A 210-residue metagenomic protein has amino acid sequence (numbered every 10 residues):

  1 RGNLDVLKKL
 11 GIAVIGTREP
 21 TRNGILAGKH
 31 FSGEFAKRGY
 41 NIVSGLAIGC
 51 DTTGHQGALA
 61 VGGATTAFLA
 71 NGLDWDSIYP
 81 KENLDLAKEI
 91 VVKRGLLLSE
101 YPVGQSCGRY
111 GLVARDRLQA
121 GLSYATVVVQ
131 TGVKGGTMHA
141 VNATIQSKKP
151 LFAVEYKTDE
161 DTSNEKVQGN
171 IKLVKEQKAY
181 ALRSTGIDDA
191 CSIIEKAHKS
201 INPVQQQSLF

Functional and structural regions predicted by a protein language model:
R1-F210: Glycine-biased, small-residue-rich flexible motifs in mid-sequence functional cores and linkers
